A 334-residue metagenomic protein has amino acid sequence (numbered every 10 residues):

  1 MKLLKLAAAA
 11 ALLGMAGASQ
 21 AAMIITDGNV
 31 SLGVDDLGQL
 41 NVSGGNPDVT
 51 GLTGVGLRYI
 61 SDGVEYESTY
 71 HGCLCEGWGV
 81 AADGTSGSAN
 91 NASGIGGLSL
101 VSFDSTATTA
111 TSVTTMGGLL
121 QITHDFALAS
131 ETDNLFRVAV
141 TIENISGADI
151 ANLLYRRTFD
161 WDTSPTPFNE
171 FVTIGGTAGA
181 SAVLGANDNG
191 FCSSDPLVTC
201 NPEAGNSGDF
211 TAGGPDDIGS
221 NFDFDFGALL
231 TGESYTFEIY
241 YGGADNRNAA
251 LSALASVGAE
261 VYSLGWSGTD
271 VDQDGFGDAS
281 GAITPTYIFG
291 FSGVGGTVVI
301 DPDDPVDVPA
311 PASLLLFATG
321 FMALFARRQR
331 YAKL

Functional and structural regions predicted by a protein language model:
K2-A9, S313-L316: Sec-dependent signal peptide recognition, specifically the positively charged N-region followed immediately by
A16-A18: N-terminal signal peptide c-region/cleavage motif recognized by signal peptidases
A22-L98, A107-T114, A129-E131, N248-P302: Beta-strand-rich N-terminal accessory domains
G45, I60-Y66, Y70-G94, R156 (+2 more regions): Trp/Gly-enriched beta-strand surface patches
T114, H124-F126, Y155-F159, G232-D245: Short, hydrophobic/aromatic-enriched beta-strand segments in well-ordered soluble domains
E131-G175, A250: Acidic (Asp/Glu-rich), glycine- and aromatic
P309-R327: A short, hydrophobic C-terminal helix/tail in secreted or cell-surface proteins
R330-L334: Short, charged juxtamembrane terminal tails flanking transmembrane helices
